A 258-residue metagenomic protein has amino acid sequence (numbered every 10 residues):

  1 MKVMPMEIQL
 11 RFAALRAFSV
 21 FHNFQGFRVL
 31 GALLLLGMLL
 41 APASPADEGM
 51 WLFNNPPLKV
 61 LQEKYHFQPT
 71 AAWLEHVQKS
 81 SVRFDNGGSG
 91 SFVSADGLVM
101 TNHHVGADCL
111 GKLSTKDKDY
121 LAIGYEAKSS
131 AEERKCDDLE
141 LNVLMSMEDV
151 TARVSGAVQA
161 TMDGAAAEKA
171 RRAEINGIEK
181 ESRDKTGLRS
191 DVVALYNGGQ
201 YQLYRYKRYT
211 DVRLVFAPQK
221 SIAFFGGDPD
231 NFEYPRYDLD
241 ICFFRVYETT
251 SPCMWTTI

Functional and structural regions predicted by a protein language model:
M1-G26: N-terminal secretory signal peptides that target proteins for export/translocation
P5, L10, V29-A32, L52 (+1 more regions): Short linear interaction motif-like sites in intrinsically disordered regions of transcription factors
E7, L34-G37, G97: Short, charged low-complexity linear motifs
R28-A41: Bacterial N-terminal signal peptides
A41-I258: Terminal presequence/propeptide segments associated with secretion/organelle targeting and zymogen/polyprotein
